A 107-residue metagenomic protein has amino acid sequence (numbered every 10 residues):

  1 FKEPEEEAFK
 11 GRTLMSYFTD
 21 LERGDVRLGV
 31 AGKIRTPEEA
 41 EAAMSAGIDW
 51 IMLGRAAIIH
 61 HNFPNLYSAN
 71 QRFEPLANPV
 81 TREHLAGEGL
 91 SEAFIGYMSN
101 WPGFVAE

Functional and structural regions predicted by a protein language model:
F1-E107: Flavin-dependent oxidoreductase catalytic cores
